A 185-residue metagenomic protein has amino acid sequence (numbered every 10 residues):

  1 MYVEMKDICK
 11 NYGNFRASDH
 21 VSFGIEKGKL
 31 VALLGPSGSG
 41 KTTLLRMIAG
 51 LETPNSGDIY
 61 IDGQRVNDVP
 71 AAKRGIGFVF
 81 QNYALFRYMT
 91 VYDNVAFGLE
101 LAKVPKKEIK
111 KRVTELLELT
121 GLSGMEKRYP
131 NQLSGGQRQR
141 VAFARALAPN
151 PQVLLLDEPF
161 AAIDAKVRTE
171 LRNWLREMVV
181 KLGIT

Functional and structural regions predicted by a protein language model:
L34-P36: The feature captures the beta-strand-to-loop junction immediately N-terminal to the Walker
R65-N67, E100-G124, W174-G183: Conserved ABC ATPase "signature" region
Y129-L133, Q137: Conserved ABC ATPase signature
F143: Hydrophobic anchor residue at the start of the ABC signature
A148-Q152: A short, proline-enriched helix->beta-strand linker immediately N-terminal to the Walker B motif in ABC-type P-loop
L154-D157: Catalytic Walker B motif of ABC-type/P-loop ATPase nucleotide-binding domains
